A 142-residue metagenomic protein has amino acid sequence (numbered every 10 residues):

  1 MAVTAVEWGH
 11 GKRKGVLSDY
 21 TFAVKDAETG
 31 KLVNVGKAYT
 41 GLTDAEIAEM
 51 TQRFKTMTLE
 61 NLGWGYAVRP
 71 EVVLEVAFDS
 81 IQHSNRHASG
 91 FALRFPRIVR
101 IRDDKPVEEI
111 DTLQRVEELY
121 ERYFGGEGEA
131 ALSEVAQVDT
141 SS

Functional and structural regions predicted by a protein language model:
M1-S142: Classical nucleotidyltransferase
